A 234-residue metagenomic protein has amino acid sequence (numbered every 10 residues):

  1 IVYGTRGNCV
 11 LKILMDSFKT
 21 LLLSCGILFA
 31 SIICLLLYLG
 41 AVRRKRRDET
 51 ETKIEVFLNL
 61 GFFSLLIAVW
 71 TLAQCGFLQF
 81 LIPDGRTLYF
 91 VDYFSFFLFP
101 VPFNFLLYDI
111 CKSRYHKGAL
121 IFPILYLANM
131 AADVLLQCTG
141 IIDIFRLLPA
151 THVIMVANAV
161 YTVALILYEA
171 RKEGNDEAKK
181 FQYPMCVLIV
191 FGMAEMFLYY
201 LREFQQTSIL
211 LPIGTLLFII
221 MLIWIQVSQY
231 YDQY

Functional and structural regions predicted by a protein language model:
I1-D16: Soluble non-transmembrane domains of integral membrane proteins
G7-V10, F29, S64: Polar low-complexity intrinsically disordered regions enriched in Ser/Thr and small residues
I13-R46, P149-R171: First transmembrane helix
L23-C25, E55, N59, K179-Y183 (+1 more regions): Alpha-helical transmembrane segments and their helix-membrane boundary motifs
I27-A30, L60, F99: Seven-transmembrane alpha-helical bundle of G-protein-coupled receptors
R47-T52: Membrane-interfacial, low-structure loops and terminal tails that flank and connect transmembrane helices in multi-pass
I54-A68: Structural signature of the GPCR N-terminal helical module
A68-Y234: Interfacial "cap-and-anchor" motif at the non-cytosolic start of specific transmembrane alpha-helices
